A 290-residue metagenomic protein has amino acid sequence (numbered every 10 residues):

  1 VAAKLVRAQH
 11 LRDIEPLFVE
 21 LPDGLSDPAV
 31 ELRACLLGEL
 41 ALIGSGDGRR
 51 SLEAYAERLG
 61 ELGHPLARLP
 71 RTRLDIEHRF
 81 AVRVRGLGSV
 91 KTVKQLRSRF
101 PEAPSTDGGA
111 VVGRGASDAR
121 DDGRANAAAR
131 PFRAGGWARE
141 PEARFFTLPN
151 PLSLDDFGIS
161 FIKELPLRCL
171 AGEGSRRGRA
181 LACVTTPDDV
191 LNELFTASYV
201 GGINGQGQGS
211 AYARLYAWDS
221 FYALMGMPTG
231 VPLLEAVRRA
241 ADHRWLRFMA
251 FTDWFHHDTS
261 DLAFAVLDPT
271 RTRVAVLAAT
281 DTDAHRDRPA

Functional and structural regions predicted by a protein language model:
A2-R214: Extended, low-hydrophobicity segments enriched in charged/polar residues
A54-E57, E61-L96, F195-A290: Acidic, proline/glycine-rich low-complexity IDRs
